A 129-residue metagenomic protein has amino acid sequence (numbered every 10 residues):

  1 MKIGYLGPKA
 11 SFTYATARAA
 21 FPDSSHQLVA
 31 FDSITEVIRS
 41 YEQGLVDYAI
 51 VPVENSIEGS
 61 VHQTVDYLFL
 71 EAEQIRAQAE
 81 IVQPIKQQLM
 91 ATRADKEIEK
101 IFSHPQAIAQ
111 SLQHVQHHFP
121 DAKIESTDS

Functional and structural regions predicted by a protein language model:
M1-S129: Domain-level signature for soluble enzymes in the chorismate/prephenate branch of the shikimate pathway
